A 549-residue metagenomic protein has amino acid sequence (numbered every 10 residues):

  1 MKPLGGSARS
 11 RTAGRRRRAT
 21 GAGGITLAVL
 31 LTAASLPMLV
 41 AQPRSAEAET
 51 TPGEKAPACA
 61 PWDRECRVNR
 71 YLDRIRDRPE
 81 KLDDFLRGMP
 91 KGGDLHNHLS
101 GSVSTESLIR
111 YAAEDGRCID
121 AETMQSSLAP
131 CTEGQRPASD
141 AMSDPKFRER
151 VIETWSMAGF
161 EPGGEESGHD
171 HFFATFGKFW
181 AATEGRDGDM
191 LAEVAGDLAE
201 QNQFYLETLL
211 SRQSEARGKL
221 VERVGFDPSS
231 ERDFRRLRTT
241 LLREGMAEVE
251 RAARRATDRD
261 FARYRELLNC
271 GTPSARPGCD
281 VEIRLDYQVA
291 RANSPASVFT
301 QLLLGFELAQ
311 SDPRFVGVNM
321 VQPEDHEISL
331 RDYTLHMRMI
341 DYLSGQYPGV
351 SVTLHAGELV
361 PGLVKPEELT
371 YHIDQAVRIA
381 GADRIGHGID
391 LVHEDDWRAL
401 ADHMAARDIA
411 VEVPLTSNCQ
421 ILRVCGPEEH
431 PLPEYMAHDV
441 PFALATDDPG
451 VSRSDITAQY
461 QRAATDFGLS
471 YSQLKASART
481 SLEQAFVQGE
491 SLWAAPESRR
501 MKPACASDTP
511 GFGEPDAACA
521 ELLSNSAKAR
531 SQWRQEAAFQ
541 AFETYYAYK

Functional and structural regions predicted by a protein language model:
K2-A48: Secretory targeting and sorting signals
E49-A410, P414-K549: Metal-cofactor-binding active-site regions of metalloenzymes
